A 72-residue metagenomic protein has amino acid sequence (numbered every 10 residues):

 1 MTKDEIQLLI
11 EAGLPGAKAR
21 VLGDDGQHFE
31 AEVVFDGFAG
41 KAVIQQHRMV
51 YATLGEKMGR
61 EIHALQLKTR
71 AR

Functional and structural regions predicted by a protein language model:
M1, Q27-E30, A64-Q66: Charged, low-complexity, helix/coiled-coil-prone segments
M1-A17: N-proximal, solvent-exposed amphipathic alpha-helical segments enriched in charged/polar residues
K3, L22-D24, K57: Charge-rich, low-complexity N-terminal segments
I6, G26, M49: Residue-level recognition of oxygen-bearing side chains
E11-G13, G23, G59-E61: A generic structural signal for short, solvent-exposed coil/turn residues that cap or connect secondary-structure
L14-E30: Short edge beta-strands and adjacent turn/loop segments
E32-V34: Short hydrophobic/aromatic beta-strand micro-patches that form the beta-sheet surface supporting nucleotide- or nucleic
F38-R72: C-terminal structural segments of small proteins and small subunits
